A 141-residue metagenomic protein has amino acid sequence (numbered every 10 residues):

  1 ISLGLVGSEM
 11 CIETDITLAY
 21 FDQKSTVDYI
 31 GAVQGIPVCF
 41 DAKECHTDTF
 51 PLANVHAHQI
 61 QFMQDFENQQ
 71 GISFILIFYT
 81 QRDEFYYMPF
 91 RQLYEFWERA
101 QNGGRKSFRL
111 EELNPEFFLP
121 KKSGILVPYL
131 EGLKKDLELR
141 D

Functional and structural regions predicted by a protein language model:
I1-C11: Single conserved hydrophobic/aromatic residue that forms the stacking wall/gate of nucleotide- or nucleobase-binding
G4, C39, Y87: Short aromatic/basic micro-patch
S8, T17, K24-V27, Y86-D141: Non-catalytic C-terminal interaction segments of nucleic acid-processing enzymes
E9-D15, A57: Short Pro/Gly-enriched beta-strand edge/turn motifs at strand-loop
A19-Q23, D28-V33, D65-E67: Short, conserved, surface-exposed binding loops centered on an aromatic residue
D28-T47: Conserved catalytic cores of phosphodiester-cleaving nucleases, focusing on short active-site segments
K43-Q69: Mg2+/Mn2+-dependent nuclease catalytic core
Q64-Y94: Nucleic-acid nuclease catalytic cores
